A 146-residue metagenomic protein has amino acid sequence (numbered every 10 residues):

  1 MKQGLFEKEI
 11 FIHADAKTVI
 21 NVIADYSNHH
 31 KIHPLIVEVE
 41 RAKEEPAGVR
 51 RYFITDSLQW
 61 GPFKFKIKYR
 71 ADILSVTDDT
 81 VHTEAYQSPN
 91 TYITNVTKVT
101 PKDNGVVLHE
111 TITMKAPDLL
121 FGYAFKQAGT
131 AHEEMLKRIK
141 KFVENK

Functional and structural regions predicted by a protein language model:
M1-K2, S27-H33, Q59-F65, Y86-N90: Short, solvent-exposed secondary-structure boundary motifs
M1-V49: Hydrophobic ligand-binding cavity/cleft-lining segments
L5-E7, K64-R70, T91-V96: Short, surface-exposed coil-to-beta transition loops
F11, L74-S75, T100: Well-ordered beta-strand positions
D15, P46-A47, D78, K102-G105: Short strand-connecting beta-turns/loops that link adjacent beta-strands
T18-I23, H29, I73, L108-E110 (+1 more regions): Hydrophobic pocket/interface hotspot
E40-S88, R138-K146: Glycine-rich portal/gate segments that line the openings of hydrophobic small-molecule binding cavities
E84-T130, E134: Beta-strand/loop substructures that line and gate deep hydrophobic ligand-binding cavities in soluble
